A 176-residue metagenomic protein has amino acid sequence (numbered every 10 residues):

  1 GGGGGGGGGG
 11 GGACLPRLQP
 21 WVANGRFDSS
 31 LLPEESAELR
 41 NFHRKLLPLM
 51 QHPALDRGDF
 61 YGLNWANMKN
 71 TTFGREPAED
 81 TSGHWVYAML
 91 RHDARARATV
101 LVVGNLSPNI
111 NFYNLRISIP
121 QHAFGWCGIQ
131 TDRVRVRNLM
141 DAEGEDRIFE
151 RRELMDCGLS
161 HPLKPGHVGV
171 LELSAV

Functional and structural regions predicted by a protein language model:
G2-V176: Carbohydrate-interacting/catalytic domains
